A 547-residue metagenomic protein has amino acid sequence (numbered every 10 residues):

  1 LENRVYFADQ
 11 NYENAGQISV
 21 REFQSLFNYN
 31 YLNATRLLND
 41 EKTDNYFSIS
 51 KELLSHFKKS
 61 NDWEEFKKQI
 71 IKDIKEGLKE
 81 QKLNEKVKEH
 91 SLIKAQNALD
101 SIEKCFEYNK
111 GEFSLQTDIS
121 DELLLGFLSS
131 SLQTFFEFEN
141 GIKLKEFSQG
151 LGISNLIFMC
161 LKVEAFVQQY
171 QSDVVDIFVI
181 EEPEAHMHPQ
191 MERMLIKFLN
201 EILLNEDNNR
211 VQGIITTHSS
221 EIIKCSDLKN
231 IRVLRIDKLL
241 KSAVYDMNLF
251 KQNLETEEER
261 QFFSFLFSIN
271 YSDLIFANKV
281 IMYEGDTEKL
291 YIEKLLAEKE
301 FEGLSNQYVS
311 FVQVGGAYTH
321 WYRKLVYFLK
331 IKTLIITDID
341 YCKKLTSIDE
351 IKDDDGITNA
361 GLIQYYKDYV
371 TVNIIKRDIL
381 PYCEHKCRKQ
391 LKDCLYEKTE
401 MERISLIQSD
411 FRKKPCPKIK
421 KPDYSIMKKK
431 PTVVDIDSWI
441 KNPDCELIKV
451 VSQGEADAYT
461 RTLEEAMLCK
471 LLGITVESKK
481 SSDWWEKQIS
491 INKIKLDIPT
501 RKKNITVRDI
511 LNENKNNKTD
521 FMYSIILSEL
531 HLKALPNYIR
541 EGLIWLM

Functional and structural regions predicted by a protein language model:
L1-Q69, E258, I404-D437: Glycine-rich phosphate-binding loops of NTPases
E2-N3, L38-T43, I222-S226, L240-D246 (+2 more regions): Switch/connector loops and helix/strand junctions flanking conserved nucleotide-binding motifs in nucleotide-processing
R21, E122-F127, F147-S148, I223 (+2 more regions): Replace "in large, NTP-powered and nucleic-acid-processing enzymes" with "in large, NTP-powered factors and other
R21, S268-M282, D286-M547: Acidic, Mg2+-coordinating catalytic modules of nucleic-acid enzymes
N30, F178-I180, I281: Hydrophobic positions in the central parallel beta-sheet of the AAA+
T35, T217-S220, D237, G285 (+1 more regions): A short beta-strand-to-loop transition that corresponds to the Sensor-1 phosphate-sensing loop of AAA+ P-loop ATPases
D40-I180: Extended helical coiled-coil dimerization/tether regions that scaffold and oligomerize large DNA-maintenance assemblies
T134-N270, K289-L290, F521-M547: Switch/communication elements of ASCE P-loop NTPase nucleotide-binding domains
